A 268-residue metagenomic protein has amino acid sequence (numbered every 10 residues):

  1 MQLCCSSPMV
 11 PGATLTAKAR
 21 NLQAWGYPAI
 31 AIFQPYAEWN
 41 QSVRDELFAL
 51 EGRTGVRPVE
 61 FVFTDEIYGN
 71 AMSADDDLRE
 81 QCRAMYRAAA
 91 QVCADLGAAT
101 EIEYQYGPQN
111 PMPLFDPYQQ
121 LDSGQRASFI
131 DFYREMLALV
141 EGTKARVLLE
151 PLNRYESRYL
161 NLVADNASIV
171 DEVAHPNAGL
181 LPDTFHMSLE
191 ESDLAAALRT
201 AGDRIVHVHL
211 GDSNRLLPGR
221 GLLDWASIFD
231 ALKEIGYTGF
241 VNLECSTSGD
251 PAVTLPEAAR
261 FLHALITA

Functional and structural regions predicted by a protein language model:
M1-G26, D45, G52, R134 (+2 more regions): Histidine-acidic metal/acid-base catalytic patches
M9-P11, Q34-Y36, T64-I67, Y106-P108 (+4 more regions): Active-site-proximal loop/turn and secondary-structure-junction residues that shape catalytic pockets, frequently
A17-P35, L96-T100: Catalytic domains of carbohydrate-active enzymes, especially glycoside hydrolases
P28-A29, R57, A99, R146 (+1 more regions): Residue-level detector of anion-binding/catalytic polar loops
A31, E60, E101-I102, L148 (+2 more regions): Conserved beta-strand positions in the central sheet of alpha/beta enzyme cores
A31-G52, P108-Q109: Glycine-rich, proline-tolerant flexible connector loops at the mouths of alpha/beta enzymes
R53, M72-G179: Active-site acidic/histidine proton-transfer and metal-coordination neighborhood in alpha/beta enzyme cores
R57-T64, I102-Y104, D203-D212: Non-cysteine beta-strand/loop elements that form the S-adenosyl-L-methionine
